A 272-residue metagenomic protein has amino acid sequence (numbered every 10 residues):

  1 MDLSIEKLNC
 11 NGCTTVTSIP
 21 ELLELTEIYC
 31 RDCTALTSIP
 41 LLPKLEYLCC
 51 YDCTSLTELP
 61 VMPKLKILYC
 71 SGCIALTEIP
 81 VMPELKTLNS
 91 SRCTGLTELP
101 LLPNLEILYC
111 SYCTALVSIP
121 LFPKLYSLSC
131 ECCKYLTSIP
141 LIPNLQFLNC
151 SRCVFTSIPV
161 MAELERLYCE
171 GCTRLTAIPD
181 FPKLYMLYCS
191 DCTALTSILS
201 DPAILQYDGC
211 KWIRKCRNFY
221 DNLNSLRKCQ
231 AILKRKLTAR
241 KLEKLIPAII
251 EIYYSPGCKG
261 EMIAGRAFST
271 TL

Functional and structural regions predicted by a protein language model:
M1-L23, P202-L272: N-terminal capping/linker segments that flank leucine-rich repeat
N9-T15, Y29-A35, K44-S55, K64 (+9 more regions): Concave beta-strand-loop units of leucine-rich repeat
I19-L22, I39-L42, L59-M62, I79-M82 (+6 more regions): Low-complexity, polar/charged sequence tracts that form flexible coils or short amphipathic helices and often embed
T37, T77, V117, L164 (+3 more regions): Short stretches within intrinsically disordered, low-complexity N-terminal or propeptide regions
